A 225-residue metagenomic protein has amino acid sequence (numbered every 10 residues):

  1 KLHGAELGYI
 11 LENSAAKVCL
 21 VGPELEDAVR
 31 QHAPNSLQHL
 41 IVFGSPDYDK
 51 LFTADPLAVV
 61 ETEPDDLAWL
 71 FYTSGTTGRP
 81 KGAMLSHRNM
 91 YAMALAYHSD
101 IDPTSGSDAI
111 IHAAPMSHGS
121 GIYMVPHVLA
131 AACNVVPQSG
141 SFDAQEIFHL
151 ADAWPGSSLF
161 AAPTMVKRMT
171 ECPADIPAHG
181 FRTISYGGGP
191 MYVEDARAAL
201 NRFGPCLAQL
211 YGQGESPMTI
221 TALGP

Functional and structural regions predicted by a protein language model:
K1-L20, K81-M84, C133-G140, A208: Short beta-strand->loop structural element characteristic of the AMP-binding/adenylate-forming
K1-L51: Structural core segment of the AMP-binding/adenylate-forming
Y9, K17-V18, A109, S157-S158 (+1 more regions): Short, Asp-centered acidic motifs that coordinate Mg2+ and/or phosphate in catalytic or ligand-binding sites
G22-E24, Q138, P163-T164, Y211: Short secondary-structure boundary segments
A54-Y72, R79, D102-A109: Conserved pre-ATP/AMP-binding loop-to-beta segment of ANL
A68-L95: Conserved AMP-binding A3 loop
Y91-A109, S117-S157, C172: Conserved AMP-binding/adenylation subdomain of ANL enzymes
G156-A161, T170-P225: Gly/Ser/Thr-rich phosphate-binding loop
